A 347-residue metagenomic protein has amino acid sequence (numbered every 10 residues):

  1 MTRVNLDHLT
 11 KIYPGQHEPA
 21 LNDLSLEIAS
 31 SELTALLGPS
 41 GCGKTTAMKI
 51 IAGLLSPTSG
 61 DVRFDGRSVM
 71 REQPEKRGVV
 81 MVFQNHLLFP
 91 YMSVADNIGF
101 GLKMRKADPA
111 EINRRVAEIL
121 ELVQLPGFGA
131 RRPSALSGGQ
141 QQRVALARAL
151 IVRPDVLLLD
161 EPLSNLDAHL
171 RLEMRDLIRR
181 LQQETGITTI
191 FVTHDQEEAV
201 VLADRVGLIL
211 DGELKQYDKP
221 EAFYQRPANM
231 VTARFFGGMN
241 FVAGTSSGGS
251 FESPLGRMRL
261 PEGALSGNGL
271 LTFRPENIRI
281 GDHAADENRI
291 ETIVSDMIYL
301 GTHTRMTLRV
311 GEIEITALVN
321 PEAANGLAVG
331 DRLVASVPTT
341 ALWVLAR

Functional and structural regions predicted by a protein language model:
M1-R3, K11-D23, R71-K76: A short, flexible loop at the N-terminus of ABC-type nucleotide-binding domains that lies
N5, E27, R63, V334-S336: ABC ATPase nucleotide-binding domain
L24-A35, F89: Pre-Walker A (P-loop) beta-loop-beta motif of ABC nucleotide-binding domains
L37-P39: The feature captures the beta-strand-to-loop junction immediately N-terminal to the Walker
A52: Helix-to-loop junction immediately C-terminal to a conserved catalytic motif
G60-S68: Conserved ABC transporter NBD signature motif
E72-V80, Q84, L88-V231: ABC ATPase nucleotide-binding domains
S250-M297, N325-R347: Glycine/charge-rich catalytic "coupling/switch" loops of P-loop NTPases
